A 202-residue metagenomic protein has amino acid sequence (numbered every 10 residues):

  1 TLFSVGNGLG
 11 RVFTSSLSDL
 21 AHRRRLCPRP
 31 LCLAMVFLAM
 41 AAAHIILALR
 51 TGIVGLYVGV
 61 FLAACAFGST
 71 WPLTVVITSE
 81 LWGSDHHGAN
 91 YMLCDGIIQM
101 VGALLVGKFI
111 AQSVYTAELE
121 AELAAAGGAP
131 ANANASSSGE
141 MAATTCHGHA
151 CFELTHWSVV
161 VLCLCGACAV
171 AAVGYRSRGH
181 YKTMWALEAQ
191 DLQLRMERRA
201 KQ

Functional and structural regions predicted by a protein language model:
L2-N7, D95-I98, L162: Transmembrane alpha-helical segments of major facilitator superfamily
G10-C27, Y115: Helix-to-loop junctions at the C-terminal end of transmembrane segments in multipass secondary transporters
F13, P28-I45: Structural signature of the two symmetry-related core transmembrane helices
C32, N90, T155-V159: Alpha-helical transmembrane segments of multi-pass secondary-active solute transporters
V36-H44, A63, L162-G166: MFS 12-TM fold signature
V54-S69: Hydrophobic core of transmembrane alpha-helices in multi-pass small-molecule transporters, especially MFS/SLC-type
G68-A89: Intracellular juxtamembrane helix-capping segments at the cytosolic ends of symmetry-related transmembrane helices
A111, Y115-Q202: Intracellular terminal tails of multi-pass secondary transporters
